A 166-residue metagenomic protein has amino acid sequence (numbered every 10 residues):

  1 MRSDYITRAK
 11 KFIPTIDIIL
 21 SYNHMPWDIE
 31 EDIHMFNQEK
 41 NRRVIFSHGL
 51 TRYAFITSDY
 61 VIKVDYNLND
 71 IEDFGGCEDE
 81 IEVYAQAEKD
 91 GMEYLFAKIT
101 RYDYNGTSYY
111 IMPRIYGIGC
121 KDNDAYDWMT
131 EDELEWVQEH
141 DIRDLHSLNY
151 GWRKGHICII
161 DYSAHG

Functional and structural regions predicted by a protein language model:
M1-R43: Juxta-kinase regulatory segment immediately upstream of eukaryotic protein kinase catalytic domains
K40-D90: ATP-binding glycine-rich loop module of kinase domains
G49-L50, T107, L145-S147: Short, surface-exposed coil-to-beta transition loops
I56-T57, Y104, W152: Generic beta-strand structural signal
Y60, D65-L68, A85-E131: Conserved structural core of kinase catalytic domains
D73, N123-D127, S163-G166: Active-site Asp-x-Gly
L134-D141: Protein kinase catalytic-loop region centered on the HRD/HxD motif
D141-G166: Catalytic activation segment of kinase domains across protein kinase-like and atypical kinase folds
